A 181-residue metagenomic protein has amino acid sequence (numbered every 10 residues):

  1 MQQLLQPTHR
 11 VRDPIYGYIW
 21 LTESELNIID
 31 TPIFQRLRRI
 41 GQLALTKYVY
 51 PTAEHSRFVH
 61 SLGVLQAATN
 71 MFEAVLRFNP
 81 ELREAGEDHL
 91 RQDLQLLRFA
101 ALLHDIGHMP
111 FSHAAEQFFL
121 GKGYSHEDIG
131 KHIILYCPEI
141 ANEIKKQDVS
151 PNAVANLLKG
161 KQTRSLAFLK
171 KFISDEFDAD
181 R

Functional and structural regions predicted by a protein language model:
M1-G41, Y48-F99, G107-R181: Sequence-structural signature of the catalytic-core scaffold of metal-dependent phosphohydrolases that act on
